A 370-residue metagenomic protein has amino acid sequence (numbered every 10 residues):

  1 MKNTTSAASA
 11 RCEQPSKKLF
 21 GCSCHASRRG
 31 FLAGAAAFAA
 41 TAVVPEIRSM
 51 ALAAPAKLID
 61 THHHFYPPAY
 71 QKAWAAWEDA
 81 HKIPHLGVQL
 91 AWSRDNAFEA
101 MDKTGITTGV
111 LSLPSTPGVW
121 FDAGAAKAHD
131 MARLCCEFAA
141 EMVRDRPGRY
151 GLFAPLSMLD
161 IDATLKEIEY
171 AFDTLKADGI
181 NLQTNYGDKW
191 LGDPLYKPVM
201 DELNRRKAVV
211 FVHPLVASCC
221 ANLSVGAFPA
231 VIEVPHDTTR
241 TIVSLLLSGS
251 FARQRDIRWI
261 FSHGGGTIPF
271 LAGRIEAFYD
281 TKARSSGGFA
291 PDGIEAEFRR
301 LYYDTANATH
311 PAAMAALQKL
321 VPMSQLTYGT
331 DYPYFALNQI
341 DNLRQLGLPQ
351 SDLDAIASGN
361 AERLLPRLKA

Functional and structural regions predicted by a protein language model:
K2-I47, A56-K57, T61, P67-T108 (+8 more regions): Mid-to-C-terminal alpha-helical segments outside catalytic/metal-binding sites
H62-H64, H213, H263: Histidine-centered divalent metal-coordination motifs
Y66-P68, P117-V119, L159-D160, D188 (+4 more regions): Active-site environment of divalent metal-dependent phosphoester hydrolases
P67-W92, D122-H129, A217-T238, I275-R300: Active-site gating loops and adjacent loop-to-helix segments of metal-dependent hydrolytic enzymes
T107, L113-S248: Active-site gating/metal-coordination segments in enzymes
F211, F261, G329: Generic enzyme active-site microenvironment
P235-T239, S250-Q254, D280-T281, S286-L337: Active-site-adjacent C-terminal substructures of enzyme catalytic domains
